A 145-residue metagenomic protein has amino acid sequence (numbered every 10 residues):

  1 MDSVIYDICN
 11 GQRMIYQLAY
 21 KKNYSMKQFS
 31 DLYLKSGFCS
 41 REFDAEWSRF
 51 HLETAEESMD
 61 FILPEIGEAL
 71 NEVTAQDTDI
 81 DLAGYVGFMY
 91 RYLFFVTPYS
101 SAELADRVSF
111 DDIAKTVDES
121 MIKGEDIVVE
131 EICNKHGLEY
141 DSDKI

Functional and structural regions predicted by a protein language model:
M1-D7, Y16-Q17, D79-I80: A short, ordered amphipathic alpha-helix with a cationic face
I5, Q12-L63: N-terminal interaction modules that seed assembly of large macromolecular complexes
C9-N10, A83: Amphipathic alpha-helical repeat elements characteristic of tetratricopeptide repeat
I15, S58-I62, M89, L93 (+4 more regions): Generic structural signal of hydrophobic/aromatic residues within well-ordered alpha-helices of folded domains
I66-K115: Amphipathic protein-protein interaction modules
D111-I145: Glycine-rich, aromatic-bearing surface loops/beta-hairpins
